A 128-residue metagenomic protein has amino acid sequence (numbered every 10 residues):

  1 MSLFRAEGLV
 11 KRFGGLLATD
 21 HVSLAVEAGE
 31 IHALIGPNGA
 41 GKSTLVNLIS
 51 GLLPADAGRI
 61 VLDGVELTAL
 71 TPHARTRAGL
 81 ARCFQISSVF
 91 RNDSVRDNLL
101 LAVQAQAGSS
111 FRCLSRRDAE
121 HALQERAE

Functional and structural regions predicted by a protein language model:
H32-A33, R82: Short beta-strand immediately N-terminal to the Walker A/P-loop
I35-P37: The feature captures the beta-strand-to-loop junction immediately N-terminal to the Walker
S50: Helix-to-loop junction immediately C-terminal to a conserved catalytic motif
R59-V61, V65: ATP-binding/catalytic-site motifs of ATP-hydrolyzing domains
E66-I86, R112-Q124: ABC ATPase NBD coupling module
D93-E128: ABC-family P-loop ATPase nucleotide-binding domains
